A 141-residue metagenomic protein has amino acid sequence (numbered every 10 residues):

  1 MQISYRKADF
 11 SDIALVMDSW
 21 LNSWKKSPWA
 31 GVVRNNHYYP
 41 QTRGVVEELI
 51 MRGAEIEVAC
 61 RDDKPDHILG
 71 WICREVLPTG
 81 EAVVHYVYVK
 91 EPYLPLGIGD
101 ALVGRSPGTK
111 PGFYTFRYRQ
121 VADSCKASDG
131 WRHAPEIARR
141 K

Functional and structural regions predicted by a protein language model:
M1-P40: Short amphipathic alpha-helix that is part of the acyltransferase structural core
L15-N22, V45, A101, R105: Alpha-helical elements of Rossmann-like donor-binding domains used by nucleotide-donor carbohydrate transfer enzymes
N22-W24, C60, H67: Long, highly charged, low-complexity intrinsically disordered interaction regions that mediate electrostatic DNA/RNA
V32-D63: Active-site rim helix/loop that mediates acceptor-substrate recognition in acyltransferases
V58, P65-V76, V83, Y88: Conserved beta-strand in the GNAT
E81-H85, G108-A138: Conserved GNAT acetyl-CoA-binding A-motif
V89-T109: Conserved acetyl-CoA-binding loop-helix of GNAT-fold acetyltransferases
